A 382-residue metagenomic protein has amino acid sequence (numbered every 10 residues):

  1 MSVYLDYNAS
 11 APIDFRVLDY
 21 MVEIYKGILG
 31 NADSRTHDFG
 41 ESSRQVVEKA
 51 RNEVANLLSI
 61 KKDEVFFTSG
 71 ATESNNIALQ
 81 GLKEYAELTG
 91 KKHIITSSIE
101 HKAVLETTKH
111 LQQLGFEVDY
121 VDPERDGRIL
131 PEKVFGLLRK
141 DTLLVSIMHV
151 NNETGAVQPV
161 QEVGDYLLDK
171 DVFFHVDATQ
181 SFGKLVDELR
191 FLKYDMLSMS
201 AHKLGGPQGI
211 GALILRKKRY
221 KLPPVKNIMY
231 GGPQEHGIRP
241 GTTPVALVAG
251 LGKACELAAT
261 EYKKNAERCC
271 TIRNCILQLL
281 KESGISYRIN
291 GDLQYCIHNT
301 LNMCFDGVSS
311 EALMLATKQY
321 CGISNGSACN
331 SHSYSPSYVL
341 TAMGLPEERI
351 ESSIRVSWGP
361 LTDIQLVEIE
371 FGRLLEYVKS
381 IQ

Functional and structural regions predicted by a protein language model:
M1-Q382: Pyridoxal 5′-phosphate
